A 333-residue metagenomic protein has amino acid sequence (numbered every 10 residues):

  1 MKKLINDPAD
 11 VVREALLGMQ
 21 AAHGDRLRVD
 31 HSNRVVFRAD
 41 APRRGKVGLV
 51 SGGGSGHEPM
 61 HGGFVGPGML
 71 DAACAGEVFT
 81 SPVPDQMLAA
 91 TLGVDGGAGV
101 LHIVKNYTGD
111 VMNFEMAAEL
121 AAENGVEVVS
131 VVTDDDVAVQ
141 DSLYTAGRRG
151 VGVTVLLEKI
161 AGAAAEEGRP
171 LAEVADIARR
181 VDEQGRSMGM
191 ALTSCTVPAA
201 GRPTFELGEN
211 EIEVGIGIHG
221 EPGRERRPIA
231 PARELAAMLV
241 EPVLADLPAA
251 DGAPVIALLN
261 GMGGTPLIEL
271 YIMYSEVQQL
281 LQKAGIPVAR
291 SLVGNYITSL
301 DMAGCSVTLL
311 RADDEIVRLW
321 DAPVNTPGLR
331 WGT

Functional and structural regions predicted by a protein language model:
M1-L49, G304, D313-T333: N-terminal amphipathic/basic leader segments beginning at the initiator methionine
K2, V47-G54, L70-A73, G99-T108 (+4 more regions): Short glycine-rich or small-residue beta-strand-to-loop segments that form or flank ligand, phosphate, metal/Fe-S
H57, G66-G97, L244: Glycine-rich oxoanion-binding loops at beta->alpha junctions
A73-S81, A122-Y144, K283-V288: Short, acidic/small-residue loops that bind anionic groups at enzyme active sites
V111-G125, Y144, E269-S275: Short Gly/Thr/Asp-enriched flexible loops that form oxyanion-binding sites at enzyme active sites
T133-E173, I177-Q184: Short alpha-helices
A165-I272: Mixed-charge interfacial surface used for oligomerization/domain docking and macromolecular partner engagement
P242, D246-T333: C-terminal non-catalytic interaction/assembly regions of soluble proteins
